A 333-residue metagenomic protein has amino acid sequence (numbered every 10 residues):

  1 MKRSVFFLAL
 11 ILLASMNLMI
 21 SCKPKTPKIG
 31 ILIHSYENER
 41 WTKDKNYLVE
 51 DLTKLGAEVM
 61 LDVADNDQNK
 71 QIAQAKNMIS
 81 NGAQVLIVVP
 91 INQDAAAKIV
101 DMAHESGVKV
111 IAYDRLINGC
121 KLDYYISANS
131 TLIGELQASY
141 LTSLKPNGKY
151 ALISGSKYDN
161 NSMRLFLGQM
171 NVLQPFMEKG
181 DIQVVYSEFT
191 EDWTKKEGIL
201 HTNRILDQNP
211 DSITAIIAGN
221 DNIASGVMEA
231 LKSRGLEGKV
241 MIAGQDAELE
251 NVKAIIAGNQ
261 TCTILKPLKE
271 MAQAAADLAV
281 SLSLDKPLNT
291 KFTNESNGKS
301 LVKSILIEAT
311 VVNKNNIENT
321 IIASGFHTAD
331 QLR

Functional and structural regions predicted by a protein language model:
M1-V5: Positively charged n-region of N-terminal signal peptides that target proteins for export
F6-F7, D44: General helical structural elements
F7-L8, H327: Compositionally biased, low-structure terminal segments
A9-N17: Bacterial N-terminal signal peptides
C22-R333: A residue-level marker of the well-folded mature domains of exported/periplasmic proteins
